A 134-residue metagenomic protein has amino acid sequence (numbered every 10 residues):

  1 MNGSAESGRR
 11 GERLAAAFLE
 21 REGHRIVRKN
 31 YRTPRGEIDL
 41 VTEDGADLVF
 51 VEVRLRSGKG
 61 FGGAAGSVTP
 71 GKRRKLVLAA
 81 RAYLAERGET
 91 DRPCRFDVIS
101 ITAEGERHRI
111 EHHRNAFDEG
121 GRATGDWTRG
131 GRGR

Functional and structural regions predicted by a protein language model:
M1-K29: Acidic-basic catalytic patches of nuclease active cores, encompassing PD-(D/E)XK and other metal-cofactor nuclease
L19, I38-G60, V68, L76: Conserved catalytic cores of phosphodiester-cleaving nucleases, focusing on short active-site segments
R25, L48, P93: Hydrophobic "anchor" residues on beta-strands that sit immediately upstream of conserved functional sites
Y31-R32, D97: Residue-level "edge-of-site" marker
T33-P34, D91: Short, glycine-/polar-rich solvent-exposed loops and beta-turns at beta-strand/coil boundaries
P34-G36, E106: Short acidic/glycine-enriched loop/turn segments that link adjacent beta-strands
L55-E104: Catalytic cores of nucleic-acid endonucleases
E86-R134: Domain-level recognition of nuclease-like catalytic cores that cleave nucleotide substrates
